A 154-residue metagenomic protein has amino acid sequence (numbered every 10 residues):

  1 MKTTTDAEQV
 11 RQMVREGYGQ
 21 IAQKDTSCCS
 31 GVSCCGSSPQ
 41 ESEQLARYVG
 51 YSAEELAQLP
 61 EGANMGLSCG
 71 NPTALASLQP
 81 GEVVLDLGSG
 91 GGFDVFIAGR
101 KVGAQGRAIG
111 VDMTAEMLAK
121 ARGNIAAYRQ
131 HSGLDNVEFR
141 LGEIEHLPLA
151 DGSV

Functional and structural regions predicted by a protein language model:
M1-L45: N-terminal auxiliary segments of SAM/dcSAM-dependent transferases
K2, K101-Q105, V154: A short small-residue
E8-Q12, E54, E116: Generic alpha-helical secondary structure signal
D25, A53, S132-N136: Residue-level detector of short coil/turn "hinge" positions at structural boundaries
P39-V83, D94-K101: Conserved alpha-helix/loop element of class I SAM-dependent methyltransferases that forms part of the SAM/SAH-binding
P80-L147: Class I SAM-dependent methyltransferase SAM/SAH-binding core
G81, S153-V154: Local beta-strand N-terminus motif with an aromatic residue
